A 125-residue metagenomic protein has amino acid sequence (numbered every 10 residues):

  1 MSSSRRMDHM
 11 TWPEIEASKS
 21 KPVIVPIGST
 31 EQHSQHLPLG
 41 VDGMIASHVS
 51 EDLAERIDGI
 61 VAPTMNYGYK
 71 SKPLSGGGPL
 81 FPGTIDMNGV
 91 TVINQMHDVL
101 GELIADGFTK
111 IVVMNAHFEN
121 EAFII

Functional and structural regions predicted by a protein language model:
M1-P38: Active-site and ligand/interface coordination hotspots across diverse enzymes and nucleic-acid-associated assemblies
R5-R6, T64-I125: Active-site histidine-anchored catalytic micro-motif
V25-H33, P63-M65, K72-L74: Short, conserved active-site loops that position catalytic residues or coordinate cofactors/metal ions across diverse
H36-G43, L74-P79: Glycine-rich loop at the start of a catalytic domain that most often binds anionic cofactors/ligands
D42-A54: Short catalytic helix/loop segments, enriched in acidic residues and glycine and frequently bearing histidine
L53-Y67: Active-site machinery of serine-nucleophile hydrolases
